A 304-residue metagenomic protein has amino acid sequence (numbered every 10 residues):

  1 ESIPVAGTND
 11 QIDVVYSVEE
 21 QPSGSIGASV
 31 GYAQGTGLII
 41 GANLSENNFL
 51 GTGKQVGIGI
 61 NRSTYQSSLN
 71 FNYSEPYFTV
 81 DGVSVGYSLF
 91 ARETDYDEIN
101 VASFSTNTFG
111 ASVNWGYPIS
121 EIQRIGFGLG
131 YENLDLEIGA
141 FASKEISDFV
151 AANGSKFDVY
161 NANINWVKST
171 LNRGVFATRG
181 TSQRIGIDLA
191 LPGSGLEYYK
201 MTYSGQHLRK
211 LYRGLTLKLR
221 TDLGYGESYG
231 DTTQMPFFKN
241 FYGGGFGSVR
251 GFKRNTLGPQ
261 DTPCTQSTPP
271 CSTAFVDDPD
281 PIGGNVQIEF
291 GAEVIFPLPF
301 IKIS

Functional and structural regions predicted by a protein language model:
E1-R184, Y198, R209, L217 (+3 more regions): Gram-negative/organellar outer-membrane beta-barrel architecture
I12, L217-S304: Extracytoplasmic gating/loop element in the C-terminal half of outer-membrane beta-barrel translocons and assembly
R92, G186-L191, G224-S228: Short glycine-rich beta-strand segments
K168-T170, L189-L191, T273-D278: Active-site-adjacent structural elements in folded domains
L208-R209, I295: Contiguous effector/interaction surfaces
G214: Classical protein tyrosine phosphatase
